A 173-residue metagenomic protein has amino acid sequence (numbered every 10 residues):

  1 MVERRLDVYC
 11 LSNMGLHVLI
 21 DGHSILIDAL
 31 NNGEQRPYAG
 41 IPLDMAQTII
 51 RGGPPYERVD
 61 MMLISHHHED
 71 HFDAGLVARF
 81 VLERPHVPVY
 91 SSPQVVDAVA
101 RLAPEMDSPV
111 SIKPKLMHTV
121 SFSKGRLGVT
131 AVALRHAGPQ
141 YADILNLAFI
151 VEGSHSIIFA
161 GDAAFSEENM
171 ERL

Functional and structural regions predicted by a protein language model:
L6-D7, R84-V89, S156-I157: Short active-site oxyanion
H17, L26, D60-L63, T130 (+2 more regions): Conserved beta-strand elements of the Class I
V18, D28, H66, D73 (+2 more regions): Divalent metal-coordination and catalytic microenvironments
V18-G22, K124, F149-S154: Active-site beta-strand termini and strand-to-loop segments that position acidic
H23-L63, G75-R79, F165-L173: Pre-active-site segment of Zn-dependent metallo-hydrolases
A29-N32, H66-H67, Q94, L134-R135 (+2 more regions): Active-site metal-binding loops of divalent metal-dependent hydrolases
I49-V120: Active-site HxH/HxHxD metal-binding segment of metal-dependent hydrolases
R135-L173: Active-site-proximal loop/helix segments of hydrolase catalytic cores
